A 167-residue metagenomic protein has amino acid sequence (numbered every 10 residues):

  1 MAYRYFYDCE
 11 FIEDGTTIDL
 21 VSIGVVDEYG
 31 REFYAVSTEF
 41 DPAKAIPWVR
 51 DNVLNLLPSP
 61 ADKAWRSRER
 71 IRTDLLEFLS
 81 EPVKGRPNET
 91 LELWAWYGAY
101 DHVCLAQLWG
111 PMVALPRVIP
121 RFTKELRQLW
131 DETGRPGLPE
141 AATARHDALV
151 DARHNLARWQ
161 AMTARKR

Functional and structural regions predicted by a protein language model:
A2-W96, A142: Conserved non-catalytic scaffold segment of RNase H-like nuclease domains
E13-G15, W130, L156: Hydrophobic positions within alpha-helical membrane elements
E69-T73, E77, K124-R127, H154-A157: Short, contiguous clusters of charged residues that form electrostatic/catalytic patches at enzyme active sites, used
L93-G98, V103-C104, G137-R167: Acidic, Mg2+-coordinating catalytic module of metal-dependent nucleases/exonucleases that use a two-metal-ion mechanism
Y100-P120: Substrate-recognition/cap helix-loop segment adjacent to the acidic, metal-dependent catalytic center of Asp-based
M112-P116, P136, K166: Substrate-binding/catalytic groove segments of enzymes that remodel or degrade extracellular structural polymers
R117-G137: Short, flexible loop segments at boundaries between secondary-structure elements
